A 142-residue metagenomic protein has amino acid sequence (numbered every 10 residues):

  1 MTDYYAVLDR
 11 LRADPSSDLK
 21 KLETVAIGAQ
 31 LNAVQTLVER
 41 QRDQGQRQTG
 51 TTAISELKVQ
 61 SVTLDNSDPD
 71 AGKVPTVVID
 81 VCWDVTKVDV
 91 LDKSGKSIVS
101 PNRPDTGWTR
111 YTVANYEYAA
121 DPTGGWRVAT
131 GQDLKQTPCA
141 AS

Functional and structural regions predicted by a protein language model:
M1-A53: Core segments of small alpha/beta cavity-forming domains
D9-R12, K87, E117: Secondary-structure transition/hinge residues
P15, S94, N102: Solvent-exposed, flexible loop/coil residues
Q30-V34, Q48-T52, Q60, L64 (+2 more regions): Alpha-helix boundary/capping detector
L37, Q46-T49, L91-S94, V113-A114 (+1 more regions): Surface-exposed beta-strand edges and their flanking turn/coil or helix-capping segments
G45-K96: Surface-exposed, charged secondary-structure patches
S97-S142: Extracellularly exposed regions in secreted/surface proteins, prominently low-complexity, repeat-rich
